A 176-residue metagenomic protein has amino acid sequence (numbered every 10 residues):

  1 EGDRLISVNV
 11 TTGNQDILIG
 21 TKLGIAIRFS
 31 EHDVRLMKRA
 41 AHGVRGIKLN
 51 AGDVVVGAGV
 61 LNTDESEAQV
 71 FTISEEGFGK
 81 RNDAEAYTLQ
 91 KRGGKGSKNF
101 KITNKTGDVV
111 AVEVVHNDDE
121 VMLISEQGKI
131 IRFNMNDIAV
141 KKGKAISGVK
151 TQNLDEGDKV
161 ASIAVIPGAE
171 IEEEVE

Functional and structural regions predicted by a protein language model:
E1-E176: C-terminal interaction appendages of subunits in large macromolecular complexes
